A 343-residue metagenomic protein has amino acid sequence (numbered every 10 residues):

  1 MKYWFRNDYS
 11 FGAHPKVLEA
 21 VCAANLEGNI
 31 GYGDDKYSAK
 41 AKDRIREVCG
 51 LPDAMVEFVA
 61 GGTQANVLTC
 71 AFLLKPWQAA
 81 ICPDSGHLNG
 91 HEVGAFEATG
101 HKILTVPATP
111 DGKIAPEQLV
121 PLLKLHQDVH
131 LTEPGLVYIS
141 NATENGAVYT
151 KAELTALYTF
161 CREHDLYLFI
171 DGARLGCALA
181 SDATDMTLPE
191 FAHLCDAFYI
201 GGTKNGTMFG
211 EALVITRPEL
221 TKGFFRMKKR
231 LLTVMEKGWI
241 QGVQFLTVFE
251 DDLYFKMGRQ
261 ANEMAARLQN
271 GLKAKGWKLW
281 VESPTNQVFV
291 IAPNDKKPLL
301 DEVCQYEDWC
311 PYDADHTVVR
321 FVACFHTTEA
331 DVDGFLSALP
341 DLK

Functional and structural regions predicted by a protein language model:
F5, I114-G172: Active-site phosphate-binding strand-loop segment of PLP-dependent enzymes
H14-G62, S85, N89, A95: Conserved N-terminal alpha-helix of the aminotransferase class I/II PLP-enzyme fold
D53-L74, L104-T109: Conserved core of the PLP fold type I
L74-E133: PLP-dependent aminotransferase-like
K75-W77, A266-R267, G271-D341: Conserved C-terminal alpha-helix-loop-beta "cap" of PLP-dependent enzymes that closes/shapes the active-site mouth
Y138, T143, V148, D185-T285 (+1 more regions): Active-site C-terminal subdomain of aminotransferase-like
T150-T159, E163, R174-A197: Active-site pre-lysine segment of PLP-dependent enzymes
